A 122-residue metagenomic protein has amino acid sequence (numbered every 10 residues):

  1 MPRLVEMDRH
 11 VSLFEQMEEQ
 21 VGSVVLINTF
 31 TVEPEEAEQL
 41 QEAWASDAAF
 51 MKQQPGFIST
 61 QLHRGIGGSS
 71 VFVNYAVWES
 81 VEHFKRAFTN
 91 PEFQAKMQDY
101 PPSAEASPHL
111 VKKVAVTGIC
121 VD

Functional and structural regions predicted by a protein language model:
P2-E15, E19, A49-I58, V77-K112: An amphipathic, aromatic/His-enriched active-site/gating alpha helix that lines ligand/cofactor pockets
V24-T31, Q61-N90: Short, well-ordered beta-strand segments in beta-rich or mixed alpha/beta enzyme and ligand-binding folds
T29-T31, L110-V114: Short amphipathic
T31-Q41: Short, surface-exposed ligand-recognition loops at beta-strand->loop->(often short) alpha-helix junctions that present
W44, A48: Short amphipathic alpha-helical/adjacent loop interface patches that line ligand and macromolecule-binding sites
S59-L62, V116: Hydrophobic/anchoring residues in structured secondary elements
V114-D122: Short, low-order "capping/linker" segments at domain edges
